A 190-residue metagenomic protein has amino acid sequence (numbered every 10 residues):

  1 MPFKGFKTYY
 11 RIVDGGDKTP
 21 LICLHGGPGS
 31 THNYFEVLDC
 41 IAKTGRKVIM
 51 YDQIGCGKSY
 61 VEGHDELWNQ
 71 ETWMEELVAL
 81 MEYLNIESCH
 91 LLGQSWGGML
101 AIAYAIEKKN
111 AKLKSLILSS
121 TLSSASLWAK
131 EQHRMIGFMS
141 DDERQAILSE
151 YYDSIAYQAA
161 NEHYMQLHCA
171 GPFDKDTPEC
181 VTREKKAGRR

Functional and structural regions predicted by a protein language model:
M1-F3: Short acidic-hydrophobic surface loop/beta-edge motif
G5-E62, E66, L80: Conserved HGGG/HGGXW glycine-rich cap/lid loop of the alpha/beta-hydrolase fold
Y34-E36, Y60-G63, L127-Q132, K175-T177: Short aromatic-enriched loop/helix-cap "lid" or pocket-rim segments at secondary-structure transitions that line
M50-W96, E107: Active-site loop/oxyanion-hole signature of alpha/beta-hydrolase fold enzymes
G55, L122-A125, G171: Short "lid" loop at the C-terminus of a central beta-strand within the Rossmann-like core of SAM-dependent
L84-E131: Conserved hydrolase catalytic core segment
L113-I155: Flexible "cap/lid" loop of the alpha/beta hydrolase fold
S149-R190: Alpha/beta-hydrolase
